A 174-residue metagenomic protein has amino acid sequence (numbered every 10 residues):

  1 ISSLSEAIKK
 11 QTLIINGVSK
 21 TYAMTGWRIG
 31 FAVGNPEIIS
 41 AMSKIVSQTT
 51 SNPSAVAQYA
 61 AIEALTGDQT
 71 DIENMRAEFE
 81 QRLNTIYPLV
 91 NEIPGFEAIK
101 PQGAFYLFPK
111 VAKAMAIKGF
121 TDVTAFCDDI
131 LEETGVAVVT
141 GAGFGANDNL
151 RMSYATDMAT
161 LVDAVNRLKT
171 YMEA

Functional and structural regions predicted by a protein language model:
I1-A174: PLP-dependent class I/II
